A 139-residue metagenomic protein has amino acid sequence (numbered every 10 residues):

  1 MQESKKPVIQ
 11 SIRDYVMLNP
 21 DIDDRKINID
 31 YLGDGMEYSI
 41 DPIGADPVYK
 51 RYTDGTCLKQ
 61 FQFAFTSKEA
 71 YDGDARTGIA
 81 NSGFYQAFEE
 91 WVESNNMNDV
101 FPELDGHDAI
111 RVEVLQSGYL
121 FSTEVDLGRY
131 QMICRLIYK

Functional and structural regions predicted by a protein language model:
M1-L32, D46-K139: Charged, amphipathic alpha-helical segments and their flanking helix caps
E37-D46: Charged, often glycine-rich, active-site loop that binds/positions anionic groups
